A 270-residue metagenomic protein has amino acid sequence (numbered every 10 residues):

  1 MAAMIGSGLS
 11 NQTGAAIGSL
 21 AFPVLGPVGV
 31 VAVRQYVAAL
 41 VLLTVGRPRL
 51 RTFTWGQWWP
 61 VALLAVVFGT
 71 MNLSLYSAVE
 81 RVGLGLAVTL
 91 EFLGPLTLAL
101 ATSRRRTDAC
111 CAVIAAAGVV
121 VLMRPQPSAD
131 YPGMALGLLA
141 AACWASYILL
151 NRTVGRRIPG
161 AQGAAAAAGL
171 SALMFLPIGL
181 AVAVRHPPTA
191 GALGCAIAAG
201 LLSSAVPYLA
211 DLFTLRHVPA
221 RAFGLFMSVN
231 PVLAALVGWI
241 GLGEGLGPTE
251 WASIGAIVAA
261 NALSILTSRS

Functional and structural regions predicted by a protein language model:
M1-G29, V66, T70-S74, A117-V120 (+3 more regions): Glycine-/small-residue-enriched transmembrane alpha-helix faces in small-molecule transporters and effluxers
M1-G6, A38-L63, R104-A109, P127-S128 (+5 more regions): Membrane-interface interhelical linkers
S10, G46-A87, E91, V121 (+1 more regions): Specific transmembrane alpha-helical segments of multi-pass solute transporters/efflux pumps, especially DMT/EamA
I17, P23-T70, L93-L98, C143-L150 (+2 more regions): Transmembrane alpha-helices of multi-pass small-molecule transport proteins
V24-V28, A32, F53-W58, R124-S146 (+2 more regions): Juxtamembrane helix-entry segments on the extracytoplasmic side of multipass membrane proteins
G29-V37, F68, Y76-R106, A140 (+1 more regions): Specific alpha-helical transmembrane segments that line the substrate/conduction pathway and gating interfaces
V33, A87-L93, L150-A172, S204-I240: Helix-helix packing/entry segments at the starts of transmembrane helices
L63, L93, T107-Q126, A142 (+2 more regions): Hydrophobic transmembrane alpha-helices of multi-pass small-molecule transport proteins
